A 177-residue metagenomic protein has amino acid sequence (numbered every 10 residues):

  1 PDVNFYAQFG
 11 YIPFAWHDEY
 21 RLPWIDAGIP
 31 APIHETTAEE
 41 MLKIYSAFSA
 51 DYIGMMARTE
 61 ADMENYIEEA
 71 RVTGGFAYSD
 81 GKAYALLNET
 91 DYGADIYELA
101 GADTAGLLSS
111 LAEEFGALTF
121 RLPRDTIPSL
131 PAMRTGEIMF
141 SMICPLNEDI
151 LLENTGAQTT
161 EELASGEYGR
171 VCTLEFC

Functional and structural regions predicted by a protein language model:
N4, F9-G28, D91, E98-C177: Active-site/acyl-donor-binding loops of N-acyltransferases
I12-A105: Amide-forming acyltransferase catalytic core, primarily the GNAT-like/NAT-type and related acyltransferase folds
